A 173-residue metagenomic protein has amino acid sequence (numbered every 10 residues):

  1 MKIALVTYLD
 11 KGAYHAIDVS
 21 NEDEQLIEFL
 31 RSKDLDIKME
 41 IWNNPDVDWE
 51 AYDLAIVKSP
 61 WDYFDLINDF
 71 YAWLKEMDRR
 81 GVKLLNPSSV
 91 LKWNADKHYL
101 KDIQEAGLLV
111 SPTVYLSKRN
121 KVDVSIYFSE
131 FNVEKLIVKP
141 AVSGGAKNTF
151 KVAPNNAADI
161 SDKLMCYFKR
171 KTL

Functional and structural regions predicted by a protein language model:
M1-L85, V122-D123: ATP-binding N-terminal substructure of ATP-dependent carboxylate-amine bond-forming enzymes
A4-T7, L74, D78-R79, S89-L173: Active-site nucleotide/adenylate-binding loops and adjacent lid/helix of ATP-dependent enzymes
